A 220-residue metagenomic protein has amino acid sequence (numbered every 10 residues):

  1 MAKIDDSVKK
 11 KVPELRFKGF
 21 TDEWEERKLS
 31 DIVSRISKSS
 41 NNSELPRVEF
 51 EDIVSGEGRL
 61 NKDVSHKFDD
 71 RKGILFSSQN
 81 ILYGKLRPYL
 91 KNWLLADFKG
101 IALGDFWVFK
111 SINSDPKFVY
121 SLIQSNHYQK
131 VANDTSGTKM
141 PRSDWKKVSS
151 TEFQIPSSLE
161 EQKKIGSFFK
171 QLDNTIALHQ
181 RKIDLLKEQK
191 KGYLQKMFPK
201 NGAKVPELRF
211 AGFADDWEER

Functional and structural regions predicted by a protein language model:
M1-D5, E14-G19, T138-M140, S149-L159 (+3 more regions): Short, recurring structural edge motifs at helix starts
A2-S7, S30-S157: DNA target-recognition domains and sequence-specific DNA-contacting regions of bacterial/archaeal
R16-S40, A211-R220: Non-catalytic DNA-recognition/assembly elements of restriction-modification systems
A102, L185-G192: Short amphipathic alpha-helical linker/capping segments at the junctions of internal repeats and modular domains
F168-L186, K204: Hydrophobic, ordered structural segments
